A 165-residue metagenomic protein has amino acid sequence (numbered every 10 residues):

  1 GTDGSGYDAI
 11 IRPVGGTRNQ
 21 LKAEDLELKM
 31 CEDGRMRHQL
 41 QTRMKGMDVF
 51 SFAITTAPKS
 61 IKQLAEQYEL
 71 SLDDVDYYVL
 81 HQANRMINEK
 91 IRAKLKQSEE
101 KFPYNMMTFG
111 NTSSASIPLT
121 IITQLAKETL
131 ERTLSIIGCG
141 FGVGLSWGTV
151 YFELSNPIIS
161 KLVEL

Functional and structural regions predicted by a protein language model:
G1-S51, T55, K59, E153-L165: Condensing-enzyme catalytic core mediating Claisen C-C bond formation in acyl metabolism
V49, L64-Q67: Short helix-to-loop capping/linker segments positioned immediately adjacent to catalytic or ligand/cofactor-binding
I54-K59, A65, D73-L165: Claisen-condensing/thiolase-fold acyl-transfer catalytic domains that form or cleave C-C bonds in fatty acid
